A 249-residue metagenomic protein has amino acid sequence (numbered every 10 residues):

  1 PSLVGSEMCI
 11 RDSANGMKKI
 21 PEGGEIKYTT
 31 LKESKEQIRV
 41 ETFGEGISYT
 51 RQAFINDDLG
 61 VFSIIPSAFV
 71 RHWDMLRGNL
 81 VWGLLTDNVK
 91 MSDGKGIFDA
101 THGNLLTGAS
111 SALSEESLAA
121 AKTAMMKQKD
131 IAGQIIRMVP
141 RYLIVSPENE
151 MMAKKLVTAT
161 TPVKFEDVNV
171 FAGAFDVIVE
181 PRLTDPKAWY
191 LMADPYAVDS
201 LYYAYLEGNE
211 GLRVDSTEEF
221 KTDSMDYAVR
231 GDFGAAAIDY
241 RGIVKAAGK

Functional and structural regions predicted by a protein language model:
P1-G5, C9-I10: Single conserved hydrophobic/aromatic residue that forms the stacking wall/gate of nucleotide- or nucleobase-binding
M17-Q37: Conserved alpha/beta core surface patches that mediate binding of polyanionic ligands
K35-T42, Q134-I136: Short glycine/proline-enriched loop/turn "hinge" motifs that connect secondary-structure elements and lie
F43-E45, R141: Short amphipathic alpha-helical segments
E45, Y49-I64, A68-Q128: Alpha-helical scaffold segments that mediate packing/assembly in large oligomeric complexes
N104-K127, R137, R141-Y142, E148-K249: Sequence/fold signature of self-assembling virion shell proteins
